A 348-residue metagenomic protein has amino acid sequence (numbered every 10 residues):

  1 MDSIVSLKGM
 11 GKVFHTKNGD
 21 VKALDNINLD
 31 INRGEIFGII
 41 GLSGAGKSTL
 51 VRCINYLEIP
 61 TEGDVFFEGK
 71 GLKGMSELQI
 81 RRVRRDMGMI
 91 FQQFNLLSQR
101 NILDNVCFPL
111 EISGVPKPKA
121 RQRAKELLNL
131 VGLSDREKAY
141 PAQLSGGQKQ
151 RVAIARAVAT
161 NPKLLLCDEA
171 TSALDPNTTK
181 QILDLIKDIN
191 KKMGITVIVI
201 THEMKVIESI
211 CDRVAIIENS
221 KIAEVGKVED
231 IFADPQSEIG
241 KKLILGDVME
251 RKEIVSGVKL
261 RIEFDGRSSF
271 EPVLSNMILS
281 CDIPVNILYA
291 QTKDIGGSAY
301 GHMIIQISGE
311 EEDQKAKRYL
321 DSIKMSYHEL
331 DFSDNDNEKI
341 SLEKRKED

Functional and structural regions predicted by a protein language model:
N55: Helix-to-loop junction immediately C-terminal to a conserved catalytic motif
G63-G71: Conserved ABC transporter NBD signature motif
L103-E111, R121, K125: Short helical segment in ABC ATPase nucleotide-binding domains corresponding to the A-loop/adjacent helical element
A139-A142, T160, C167: Conserved signature/switch motifs of ABC ATPase nucleotide-binding domains
V225-G226, D234: ABC ATPase "signature
